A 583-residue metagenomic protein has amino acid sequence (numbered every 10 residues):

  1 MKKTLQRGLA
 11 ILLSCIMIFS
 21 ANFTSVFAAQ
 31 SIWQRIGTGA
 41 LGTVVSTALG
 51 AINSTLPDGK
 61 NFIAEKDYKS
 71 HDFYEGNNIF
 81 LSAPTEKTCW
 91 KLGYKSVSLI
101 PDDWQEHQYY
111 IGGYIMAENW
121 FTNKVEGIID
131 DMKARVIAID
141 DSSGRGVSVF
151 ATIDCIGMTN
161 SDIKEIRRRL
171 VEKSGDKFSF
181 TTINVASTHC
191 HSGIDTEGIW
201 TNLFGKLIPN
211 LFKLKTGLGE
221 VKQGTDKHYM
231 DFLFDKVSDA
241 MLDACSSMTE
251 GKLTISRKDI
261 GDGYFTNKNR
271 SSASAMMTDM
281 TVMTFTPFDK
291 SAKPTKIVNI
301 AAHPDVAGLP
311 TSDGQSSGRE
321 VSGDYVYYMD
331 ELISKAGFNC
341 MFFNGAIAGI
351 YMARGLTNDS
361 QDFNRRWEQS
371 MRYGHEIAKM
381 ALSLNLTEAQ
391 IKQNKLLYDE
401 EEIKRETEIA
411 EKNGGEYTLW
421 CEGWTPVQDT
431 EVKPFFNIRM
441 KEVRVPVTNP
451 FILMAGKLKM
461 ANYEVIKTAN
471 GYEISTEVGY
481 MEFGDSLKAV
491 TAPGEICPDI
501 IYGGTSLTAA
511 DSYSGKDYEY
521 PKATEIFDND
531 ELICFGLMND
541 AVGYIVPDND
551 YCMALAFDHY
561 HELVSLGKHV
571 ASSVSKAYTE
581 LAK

Functional and structural regions predicted by a protein language model:
M1-L12: Bacterial N-terminal signal peptides that target proteins for export
Q6, D235-S238, H375-A378: Generic alpha-helical structural signal
I11-A21: Bacterial N-terminal signal peptides
F19-Q30: Sec-dependent signal peptide cleavage junction
A29-A186, C190-R372, K392-K583: Conserved beta-alpha junction segments in alpha/beta enzyme cores
E368-I391: A conserved active-site cap/scaffold subdomain adjacent to cofactor or substrate pockets
